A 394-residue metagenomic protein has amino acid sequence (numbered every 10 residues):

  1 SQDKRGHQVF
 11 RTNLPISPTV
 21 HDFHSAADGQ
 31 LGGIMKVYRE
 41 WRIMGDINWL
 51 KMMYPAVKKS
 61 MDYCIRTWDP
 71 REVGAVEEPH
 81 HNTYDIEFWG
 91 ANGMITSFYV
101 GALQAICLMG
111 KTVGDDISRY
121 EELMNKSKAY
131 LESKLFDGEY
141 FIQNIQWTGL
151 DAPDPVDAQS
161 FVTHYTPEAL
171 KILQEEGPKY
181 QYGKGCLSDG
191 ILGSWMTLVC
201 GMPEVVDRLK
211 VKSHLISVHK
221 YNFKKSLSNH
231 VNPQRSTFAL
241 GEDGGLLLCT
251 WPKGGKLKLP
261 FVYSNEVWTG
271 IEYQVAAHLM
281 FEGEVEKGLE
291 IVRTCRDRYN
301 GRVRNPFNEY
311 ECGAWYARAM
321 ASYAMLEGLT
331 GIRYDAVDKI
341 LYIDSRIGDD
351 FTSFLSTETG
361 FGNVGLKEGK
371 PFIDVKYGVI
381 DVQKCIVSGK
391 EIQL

Functional and structural regions predicted by a protein language model:
S1-A75, F88-K111, Y120-M124, G190-S194 (+5 more regions): Aromatic-rich carbohydrate-recognition surfaces in CAZymes
S1-H24, R66-A91, E132-W268, N300-R302: Extended glycan-interaction surfaces of carbohydrate-active proteins
I43-D46, T112, M202, H278-E282: Alpha-helix C-terminal capping/termination sites
I47-N48, G110, F223-S226, S388: Acidic/polar, glycine-enriched structural segments that form the non-catalytic walls/loops of the carbohydrate-binding
W49-M52, G74-A75, D115-E122, G138-W147 (+1 more regions): Short, glycine/acidic-rich hinge or "gate" loops at secondary-structure transitions that mediate conformational
V57, E121-L131, V292-C295: Short amphipathic alpha-helical coiled-coil/interface segments
C107-L108, L123-Y140: Internal metal/ion-chelating core segments
A239-E242, F261, N265-V267, E272-L394: Non-catalytic C-terminal accessory modules of carbohydrate-active enzymes
